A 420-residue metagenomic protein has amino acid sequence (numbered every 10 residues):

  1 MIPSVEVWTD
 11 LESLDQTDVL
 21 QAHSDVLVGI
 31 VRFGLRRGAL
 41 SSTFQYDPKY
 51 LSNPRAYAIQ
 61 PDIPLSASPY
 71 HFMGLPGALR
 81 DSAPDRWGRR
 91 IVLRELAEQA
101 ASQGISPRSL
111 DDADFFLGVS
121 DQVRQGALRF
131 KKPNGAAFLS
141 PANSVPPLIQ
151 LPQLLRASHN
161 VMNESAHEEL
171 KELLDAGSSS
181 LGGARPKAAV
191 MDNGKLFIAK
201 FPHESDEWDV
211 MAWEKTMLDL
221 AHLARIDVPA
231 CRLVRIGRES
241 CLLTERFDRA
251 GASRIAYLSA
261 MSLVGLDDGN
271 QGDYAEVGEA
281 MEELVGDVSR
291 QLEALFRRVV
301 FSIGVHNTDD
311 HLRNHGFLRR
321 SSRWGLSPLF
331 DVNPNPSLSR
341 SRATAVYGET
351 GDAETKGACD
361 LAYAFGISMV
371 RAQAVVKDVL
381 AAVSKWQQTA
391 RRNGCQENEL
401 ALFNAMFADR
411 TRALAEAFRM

Functional and structural regions predicted by a protein language model:
M1-M420: Phosphate/dinucleotide-binding and metal-coordinating scaffold of catalytic cores in nucleotide-dependent enzymes
